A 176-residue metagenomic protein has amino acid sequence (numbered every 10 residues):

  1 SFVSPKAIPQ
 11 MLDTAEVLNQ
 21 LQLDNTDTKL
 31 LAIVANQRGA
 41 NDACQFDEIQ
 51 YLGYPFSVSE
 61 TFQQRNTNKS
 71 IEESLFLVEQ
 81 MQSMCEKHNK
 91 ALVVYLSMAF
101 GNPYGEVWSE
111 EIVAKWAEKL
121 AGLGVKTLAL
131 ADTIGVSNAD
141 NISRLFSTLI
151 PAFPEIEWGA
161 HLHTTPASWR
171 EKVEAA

Functional and structural regions predicted by a protein language model:
S1, T28-V34, Q50-Y54, L92-L96 (+2 more regions): Hydrophobic faces of well-ordered beta-strands that scaffold small-molecule active sites in alpha/beta enzyme cores
S1-L21, Y54-K69, M98-Y104, A129-D140: Glycine-rich, proline-tolerant flexible connector loops at the mouths of alpha/beta enzymes
A7-A32, E72-V93, I142-L162: Alpha-helix-loop-beta-strand connector modules within alpha/beta enzyme cores
I8, P103-E110, A139, T164-A175: Active-site-adjacent loop and "lid" segments of alpha/beta metabolic enzymes
A35-D47, A167-A176: Catalytic cores of alpha/beta
N41, E79, S83, E118 (+2 more regions): Alpha-helical segments flanking ligand/cofactor-binding loops in enzyme cores
Q45-L52, G124-K126, I150-E157, A175-A176: Glycine-enriched alpha-helix->loop->beta-strand junction motifs that scaffold or abut catalytic
S59-T133: Conserved anion-binding
